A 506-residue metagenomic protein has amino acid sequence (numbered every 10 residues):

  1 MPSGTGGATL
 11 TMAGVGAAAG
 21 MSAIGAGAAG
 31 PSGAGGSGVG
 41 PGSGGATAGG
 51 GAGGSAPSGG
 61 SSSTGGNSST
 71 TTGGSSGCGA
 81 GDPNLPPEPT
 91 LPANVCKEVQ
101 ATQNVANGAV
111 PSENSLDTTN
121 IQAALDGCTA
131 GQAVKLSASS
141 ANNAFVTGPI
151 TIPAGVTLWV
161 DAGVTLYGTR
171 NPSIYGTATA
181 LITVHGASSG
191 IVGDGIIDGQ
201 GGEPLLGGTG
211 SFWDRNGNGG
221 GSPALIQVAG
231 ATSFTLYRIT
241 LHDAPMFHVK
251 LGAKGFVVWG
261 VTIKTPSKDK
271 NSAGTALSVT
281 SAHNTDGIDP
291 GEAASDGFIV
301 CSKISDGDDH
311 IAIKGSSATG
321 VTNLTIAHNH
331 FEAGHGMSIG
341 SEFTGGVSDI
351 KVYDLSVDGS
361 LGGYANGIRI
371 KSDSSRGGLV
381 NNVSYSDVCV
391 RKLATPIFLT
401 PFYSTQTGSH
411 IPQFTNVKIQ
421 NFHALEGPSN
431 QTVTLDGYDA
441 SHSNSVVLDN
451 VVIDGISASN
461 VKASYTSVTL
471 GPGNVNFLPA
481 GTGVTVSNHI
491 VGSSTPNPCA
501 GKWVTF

Functional and structural regions predicted by a protein language model:
M1-V15, A19, I24: Bacterial Sec-dependent N-terminal signal peptides
G35-G42, A46-T157, A162-Y237, A244-M246 (+4 more regions): Extracellular "leader-to-stem" segments immediately downstream of a signal peptide or signal-anchor in secreted/lumenal
V146-T147, N171-T183, E203-Q227, D243-F247 (+6 more regions): Extracellular beta-strand/beta-solenoid scaffold signature
A162-G163, A187-I196, T232-H242, K254-S278 (+7 more regions): Right-handed parallel beta-helix
G363-F506: Extracellular beta-rich repeat passengers
